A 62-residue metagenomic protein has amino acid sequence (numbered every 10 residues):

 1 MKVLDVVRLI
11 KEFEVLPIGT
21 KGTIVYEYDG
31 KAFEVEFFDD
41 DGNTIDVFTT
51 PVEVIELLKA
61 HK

Functional and structural regions predicted by a protein language model:
K2-H61: Basic/aromatic-rich interaction segments and small domains that mediate binding to polyanionic partners
